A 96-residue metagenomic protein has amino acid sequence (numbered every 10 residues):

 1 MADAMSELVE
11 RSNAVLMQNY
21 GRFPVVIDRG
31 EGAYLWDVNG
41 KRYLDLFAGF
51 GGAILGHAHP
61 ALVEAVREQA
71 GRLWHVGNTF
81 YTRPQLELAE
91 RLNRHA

Functional and structural regions predicted by a protein language model:
M1-N19: Short, compositionally biased leader-like segments
A2, A14, R42-A96: Glycine-rich loop-to-alpha-helix module at the N-terminal edge of alpha/beta enzyme cores
I27-E31: Short, small/polar residue-rich loop motifs at catalytic or cofactor-binding pockets
D37-V38: Short, acidic, Ser/Thr-enriched surface-loop or helix-capping motifs
